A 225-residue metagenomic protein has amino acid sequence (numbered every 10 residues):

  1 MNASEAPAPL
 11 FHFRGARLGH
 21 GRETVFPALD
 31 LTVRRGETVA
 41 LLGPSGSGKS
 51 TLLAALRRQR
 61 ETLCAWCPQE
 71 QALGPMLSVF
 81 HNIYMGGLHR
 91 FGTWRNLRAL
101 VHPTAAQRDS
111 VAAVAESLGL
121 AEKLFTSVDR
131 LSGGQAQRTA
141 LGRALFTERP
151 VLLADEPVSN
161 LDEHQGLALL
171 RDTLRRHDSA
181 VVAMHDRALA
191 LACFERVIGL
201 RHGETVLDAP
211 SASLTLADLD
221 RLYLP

Functional and structural regions predicted by a protein language model:
L77-R98: Q-loop/switch helix immediately C-terminal to the Walker
N96-K123: Conserved ABC ATPase "signature" region
S127-L131, Q135: Conserved ABC ATPase signature
L141: Hydrophobic anchor residue at the start of the ABC signature
L152-D155: Catalytic Walker B motif of ABC-type/P-loop ATPase nucleotide-binding domains
M184-H185: H-loop/switch region of ABC-family ATPase nucleotide-binding domains
E204-P225: Conserved beta-strand-loop-alpha-helix hinge in the C-terminal portion of ABC ATPase nucleotide-binding domains
